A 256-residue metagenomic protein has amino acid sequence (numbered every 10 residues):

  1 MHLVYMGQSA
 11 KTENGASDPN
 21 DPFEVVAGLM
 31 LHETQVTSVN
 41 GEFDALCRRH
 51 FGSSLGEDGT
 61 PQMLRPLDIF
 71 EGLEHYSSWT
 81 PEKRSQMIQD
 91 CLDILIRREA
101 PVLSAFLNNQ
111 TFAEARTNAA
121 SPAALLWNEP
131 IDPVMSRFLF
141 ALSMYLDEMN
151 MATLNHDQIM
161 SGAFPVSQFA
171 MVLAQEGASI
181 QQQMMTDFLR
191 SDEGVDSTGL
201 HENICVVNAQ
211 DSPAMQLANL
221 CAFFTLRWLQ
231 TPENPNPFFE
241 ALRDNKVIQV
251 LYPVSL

Functional and structural regions predicted by a protein language model:
M1-L256: Phosphate-ester processing/binding pockets and catalytic centers
